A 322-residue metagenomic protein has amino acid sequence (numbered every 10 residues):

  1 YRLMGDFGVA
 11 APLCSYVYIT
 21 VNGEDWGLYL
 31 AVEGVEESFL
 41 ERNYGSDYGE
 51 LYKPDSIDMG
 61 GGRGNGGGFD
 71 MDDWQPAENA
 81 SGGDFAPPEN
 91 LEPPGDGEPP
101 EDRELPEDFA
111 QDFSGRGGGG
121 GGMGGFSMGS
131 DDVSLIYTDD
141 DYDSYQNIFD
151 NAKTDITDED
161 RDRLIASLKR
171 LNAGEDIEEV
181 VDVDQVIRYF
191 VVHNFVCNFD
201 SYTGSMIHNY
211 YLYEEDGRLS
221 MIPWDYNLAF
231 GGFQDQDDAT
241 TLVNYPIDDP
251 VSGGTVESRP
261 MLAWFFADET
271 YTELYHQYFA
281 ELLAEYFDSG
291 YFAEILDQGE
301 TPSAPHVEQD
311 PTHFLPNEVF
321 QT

Functional and structural regions predicted by a protein language model:
Y1-T322: Phosphate/dinucleotide-binding and metal-coordinating scaffold of catalytic cores in nucleotide-dependent enzymes
